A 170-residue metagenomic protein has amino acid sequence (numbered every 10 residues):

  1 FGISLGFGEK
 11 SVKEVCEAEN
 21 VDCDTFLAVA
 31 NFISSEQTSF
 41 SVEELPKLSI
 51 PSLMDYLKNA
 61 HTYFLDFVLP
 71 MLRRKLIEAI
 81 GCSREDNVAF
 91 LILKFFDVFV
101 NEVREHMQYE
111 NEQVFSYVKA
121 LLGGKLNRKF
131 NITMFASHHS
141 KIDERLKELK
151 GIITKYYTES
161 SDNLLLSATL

Functional and structural regions predicted by a protein language model:
F1-L170: Small-residue-biased structural context
